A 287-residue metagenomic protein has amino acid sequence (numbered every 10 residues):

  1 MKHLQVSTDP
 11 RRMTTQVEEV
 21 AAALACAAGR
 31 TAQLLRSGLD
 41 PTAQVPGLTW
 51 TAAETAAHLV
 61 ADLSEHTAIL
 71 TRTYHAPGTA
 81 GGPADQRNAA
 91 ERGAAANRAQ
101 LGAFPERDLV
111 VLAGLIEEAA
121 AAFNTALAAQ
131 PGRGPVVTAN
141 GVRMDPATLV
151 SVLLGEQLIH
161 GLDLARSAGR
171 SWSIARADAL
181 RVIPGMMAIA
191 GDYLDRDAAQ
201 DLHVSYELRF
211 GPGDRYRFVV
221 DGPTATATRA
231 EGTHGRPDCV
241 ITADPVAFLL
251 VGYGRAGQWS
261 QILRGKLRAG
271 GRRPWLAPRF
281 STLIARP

Functional and structural regions predicted by a protein language model:
K2-E19, S64-R133: Short, helix-capping/interhelical loops that line the mouth of catalytic, cofactor-, or ligand-binding pockets
D9-A57, H66: An N-terminal domain-cap segment
V17-L24, A52, L109-I116, V150-L153 (+2 more regions): Hydrophobic packing residues in well-ordered alpha-helices of helical domains and bundles
A27-T31, D62, A119-A122, A126-A129 (+2 more regions): Amphipathic, well-ordered alpha-helical segments in soluble domains
L39-N88, V137-D195: Short, contiguous alpha-helical
V182-G222: A glycine-rich beta-turn/hairpin centered on an aromatic-Pro dipeptide
D214-V240: Acidic/His-leaning functional-site neighborhoods
T233-P287: C-terminal interaction segments
